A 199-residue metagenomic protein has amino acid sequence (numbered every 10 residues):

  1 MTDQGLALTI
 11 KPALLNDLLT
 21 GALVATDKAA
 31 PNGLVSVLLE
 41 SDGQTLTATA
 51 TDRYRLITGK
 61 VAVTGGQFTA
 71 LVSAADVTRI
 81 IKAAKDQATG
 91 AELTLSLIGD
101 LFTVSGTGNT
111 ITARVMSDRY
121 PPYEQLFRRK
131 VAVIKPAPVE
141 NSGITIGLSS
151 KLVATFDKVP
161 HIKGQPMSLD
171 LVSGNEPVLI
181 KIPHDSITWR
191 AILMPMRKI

Functional and structural regions predicted by a protein language model:
M1-I199: DNA polymerase processivity clamps
